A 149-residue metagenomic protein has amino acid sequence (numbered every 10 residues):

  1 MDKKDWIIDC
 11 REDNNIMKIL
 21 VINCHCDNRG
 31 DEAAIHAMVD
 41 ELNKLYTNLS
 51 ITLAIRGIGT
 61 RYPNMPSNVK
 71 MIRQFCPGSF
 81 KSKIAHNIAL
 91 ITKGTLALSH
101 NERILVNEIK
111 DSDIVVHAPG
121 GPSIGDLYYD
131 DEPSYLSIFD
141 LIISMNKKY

Functional and structural regions predicted by a protein language model:
D2-D5, D9, D13-N14: Intrinsic-disorder-associated, low-complexity terminal segments enriched in Asp/Asn/His/Tyr and depleted of Lys/Arg
W6, M17-Y149: Aromatic- and Gly/Pro-rich donor/ligand-binding loops that form nucleotide- or phosphate-bearing donor binding pockets
